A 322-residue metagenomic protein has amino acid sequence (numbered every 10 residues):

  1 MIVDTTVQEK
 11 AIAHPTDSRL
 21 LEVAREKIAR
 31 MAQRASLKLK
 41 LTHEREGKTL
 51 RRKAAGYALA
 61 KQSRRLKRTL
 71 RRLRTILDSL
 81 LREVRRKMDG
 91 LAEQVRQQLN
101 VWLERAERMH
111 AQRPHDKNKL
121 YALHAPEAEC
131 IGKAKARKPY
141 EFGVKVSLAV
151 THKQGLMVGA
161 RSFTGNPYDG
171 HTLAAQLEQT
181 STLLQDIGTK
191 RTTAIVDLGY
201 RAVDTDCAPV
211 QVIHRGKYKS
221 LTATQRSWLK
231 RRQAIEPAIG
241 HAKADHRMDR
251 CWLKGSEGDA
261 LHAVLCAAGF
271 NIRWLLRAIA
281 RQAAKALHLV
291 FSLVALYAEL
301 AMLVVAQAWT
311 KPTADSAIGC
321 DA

Functional and structural regions predicted by a protein language model:
M1-R191, V196, T205: Polybasic low-complexity intrinsically disordered regions
K10, V203, R273-L275: Short, acidic Gly/Pro/Ser/Thr-rich loop/turn segments
R161-F163, C207-A208, L253-S256, I279-H288: Composition- and surface-driven signal marking solvent-exposed, interaction-prone regions in large proteins
Q185-E257, L261: Helix-centered, glycine/charged polyanion-binding patches within enzymatic domains that contact phosphate-containing
D245, D249-R250, I272-A322: A short, flexible helix-boundary coil/loop motif
